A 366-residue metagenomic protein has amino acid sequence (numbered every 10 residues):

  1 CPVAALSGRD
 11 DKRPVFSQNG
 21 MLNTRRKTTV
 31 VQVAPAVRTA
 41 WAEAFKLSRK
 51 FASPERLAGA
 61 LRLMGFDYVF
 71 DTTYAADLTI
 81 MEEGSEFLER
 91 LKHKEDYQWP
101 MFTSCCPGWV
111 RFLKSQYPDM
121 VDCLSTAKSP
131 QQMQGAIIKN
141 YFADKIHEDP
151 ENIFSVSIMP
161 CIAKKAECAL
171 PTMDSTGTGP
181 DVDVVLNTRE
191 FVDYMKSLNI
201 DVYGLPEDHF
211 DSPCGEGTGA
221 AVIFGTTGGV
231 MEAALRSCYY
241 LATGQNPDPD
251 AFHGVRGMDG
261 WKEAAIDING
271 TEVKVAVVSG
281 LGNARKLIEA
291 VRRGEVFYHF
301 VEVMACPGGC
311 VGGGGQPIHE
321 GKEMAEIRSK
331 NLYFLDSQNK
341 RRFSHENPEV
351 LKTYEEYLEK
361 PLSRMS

Functional and structural regions predicted by a protein language model:
C1-A4, A305: Cysteine-centered iron-sulfur cluster-binding motifs in ferredoxin-type domains/subunits of redox enzymes
G8-S366: Iron-sulfur-associated redox domains of electron-transfer enzymes in respiratory and anaerobic energy metabolism
